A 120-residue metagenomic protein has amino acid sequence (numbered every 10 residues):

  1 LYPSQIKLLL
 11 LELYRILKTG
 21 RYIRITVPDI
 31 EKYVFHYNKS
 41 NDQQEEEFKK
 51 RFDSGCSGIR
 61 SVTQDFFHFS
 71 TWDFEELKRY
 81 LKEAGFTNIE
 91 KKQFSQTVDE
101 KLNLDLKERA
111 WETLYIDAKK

Functional and structural regions predicted by a protein language model:
Y2-K119: S-adenosyl-L-methionine-dependent methyltransferase catalytic module, highlighting the catalytic core
